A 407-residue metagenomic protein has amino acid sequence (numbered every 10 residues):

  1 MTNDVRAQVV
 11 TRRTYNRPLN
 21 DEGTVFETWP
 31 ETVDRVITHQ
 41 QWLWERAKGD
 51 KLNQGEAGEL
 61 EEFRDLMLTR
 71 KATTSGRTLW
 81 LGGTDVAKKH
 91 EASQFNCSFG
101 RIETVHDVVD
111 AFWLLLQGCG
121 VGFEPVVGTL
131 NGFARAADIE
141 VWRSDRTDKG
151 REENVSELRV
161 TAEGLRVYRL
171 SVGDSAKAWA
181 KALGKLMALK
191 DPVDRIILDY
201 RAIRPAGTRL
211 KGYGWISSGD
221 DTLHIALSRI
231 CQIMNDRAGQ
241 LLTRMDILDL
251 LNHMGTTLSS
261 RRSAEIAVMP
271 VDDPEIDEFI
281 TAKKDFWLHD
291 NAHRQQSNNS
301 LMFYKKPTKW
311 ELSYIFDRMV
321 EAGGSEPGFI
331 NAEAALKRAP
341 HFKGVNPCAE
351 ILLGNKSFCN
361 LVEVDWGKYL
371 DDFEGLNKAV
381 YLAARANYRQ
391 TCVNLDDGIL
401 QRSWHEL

Functional and structural regions predicted by a protein language model:
M1-L407: Extended catalytic cores of very large enzyme megasubunits
